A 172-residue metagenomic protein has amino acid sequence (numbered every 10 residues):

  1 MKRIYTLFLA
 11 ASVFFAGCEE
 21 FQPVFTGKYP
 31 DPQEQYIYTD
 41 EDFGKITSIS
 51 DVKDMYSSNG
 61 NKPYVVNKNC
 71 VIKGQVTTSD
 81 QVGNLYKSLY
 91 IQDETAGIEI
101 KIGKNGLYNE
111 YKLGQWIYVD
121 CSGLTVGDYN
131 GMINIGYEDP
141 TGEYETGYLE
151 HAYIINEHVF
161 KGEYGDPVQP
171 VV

Functional and structural regions predicted by a protein language model:
K2-L9: Sec-dependent signal peptide recognition, specifically the positively charged N-region followed immediately by
F14-G17: C-terminal motif of bacterial Sec signal peptides marking the signal peptidase cleavage site
E19-Y86, Y90-V172: OB-fold nucleic-acid-binding modules
